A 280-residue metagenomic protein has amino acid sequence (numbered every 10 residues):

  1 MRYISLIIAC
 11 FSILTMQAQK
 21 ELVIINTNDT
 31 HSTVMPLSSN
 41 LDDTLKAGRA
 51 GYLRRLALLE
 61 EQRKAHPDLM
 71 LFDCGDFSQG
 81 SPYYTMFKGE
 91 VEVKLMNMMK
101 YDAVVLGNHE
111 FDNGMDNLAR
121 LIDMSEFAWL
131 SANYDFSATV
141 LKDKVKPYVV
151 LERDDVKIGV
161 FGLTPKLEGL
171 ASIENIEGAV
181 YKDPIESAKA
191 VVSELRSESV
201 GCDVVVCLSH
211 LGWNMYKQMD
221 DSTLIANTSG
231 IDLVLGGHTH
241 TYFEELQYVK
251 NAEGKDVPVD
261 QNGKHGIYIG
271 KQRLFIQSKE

Functional and structural regions predicted by a protein language model:
M1-E21: Bacterial Sec-dependent N-terminal signal peptides
Q19-E280: Acidic, metal/ion-coordinating pockets
